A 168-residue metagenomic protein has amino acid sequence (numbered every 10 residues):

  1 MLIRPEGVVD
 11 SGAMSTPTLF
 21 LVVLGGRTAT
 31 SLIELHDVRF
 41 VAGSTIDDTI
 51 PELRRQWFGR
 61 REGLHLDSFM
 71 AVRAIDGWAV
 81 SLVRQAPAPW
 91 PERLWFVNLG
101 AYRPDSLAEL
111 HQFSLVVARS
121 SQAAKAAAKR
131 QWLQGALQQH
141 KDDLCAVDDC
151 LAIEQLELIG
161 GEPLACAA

Functional and structural regions predicted by a protein language model:
L2-R4, V23-L24, R73-A79, F96: Short, flexible domain-boundary/linker segments around small modular repeats
I3-P5, V9-S11: Short, positively charged and aromatic/hydrophobic N-terminal segments
E6, E34, E92, E109 (+3 more regions): Glutamate identity and glutamate-enriched acidic tracts
V8, H36-R39, C145, C150-L151: Intrinsically disordered, low-complexity regions of eukaryotic proteins
G12-E34, A88-E109: Short aromatic-glycine-(Arg/Gly/Cys) micro-motifs in beta-strand/loop hairpins
T18-R27, F40, D47, R93-L99 (+3 more regions): Non-transmembrane, interaction-prone segments in cytosolic or luminal domains
S31-D67, S106-D143: Extended intrinsically disordered, low-complexity coil regions enriched in Ser, Thr, Gly, Ala and often Pro
W57-E92, Q134-A168: Short, mixed-charge low-complexity intrinsically disordered segments
